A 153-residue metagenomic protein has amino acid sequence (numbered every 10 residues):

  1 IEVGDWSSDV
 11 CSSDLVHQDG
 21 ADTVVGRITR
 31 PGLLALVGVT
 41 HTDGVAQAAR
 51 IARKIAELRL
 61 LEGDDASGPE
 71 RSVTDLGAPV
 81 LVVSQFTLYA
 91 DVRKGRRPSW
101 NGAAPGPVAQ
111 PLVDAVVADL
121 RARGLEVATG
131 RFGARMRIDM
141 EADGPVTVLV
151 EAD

Functional and structural regions predicted by a protein language model:
I1-V10: Single conserved hydrophobic/aromatic residue that forms the stacking wall/gate of nucleotide- or nucleobase-binding
L15, A21-T23, R27-I28, V45 (+2 more regions): Compositionally biased, non-globular sequence tracts
T23, R27-G77, A90-G102, P107-A118 (+2 more regions): Compact, glycine-rich, soluble single-domain proteins
I51, V83, V146: Residue-level signal for inorganic ion chemistry
V80, M140-P145: A short, glycine/Asx- and small/polar-enriched loop/turn that sits immediately N-terminal to a beta-strand
F86-Y89, A152: Short glycine-rich anion-binding loops that position phosphate/pyrophosphate groups of nucleotides and phosphorylated
S99-A103, D143-D153: Short, low-complexity, polybasic intrinsically disordered segments
R135-D139: Beta-rich nucleic-acid/ligand-interaction surfaces
